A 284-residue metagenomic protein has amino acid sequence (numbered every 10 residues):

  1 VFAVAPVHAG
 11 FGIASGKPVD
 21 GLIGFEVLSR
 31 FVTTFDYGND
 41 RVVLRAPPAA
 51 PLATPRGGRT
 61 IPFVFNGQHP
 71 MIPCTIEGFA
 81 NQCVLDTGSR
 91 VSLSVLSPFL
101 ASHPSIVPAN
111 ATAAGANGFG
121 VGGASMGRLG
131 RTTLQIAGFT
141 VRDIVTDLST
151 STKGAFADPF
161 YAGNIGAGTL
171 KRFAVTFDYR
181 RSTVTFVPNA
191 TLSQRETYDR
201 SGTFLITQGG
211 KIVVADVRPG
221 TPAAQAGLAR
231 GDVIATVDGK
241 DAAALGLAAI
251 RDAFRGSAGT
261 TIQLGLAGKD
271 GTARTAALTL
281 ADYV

Functional and structural regions predicted by a protein language model:
V1-V284: Pepsin/retropepsin-fold aspartyl endopeptidases
